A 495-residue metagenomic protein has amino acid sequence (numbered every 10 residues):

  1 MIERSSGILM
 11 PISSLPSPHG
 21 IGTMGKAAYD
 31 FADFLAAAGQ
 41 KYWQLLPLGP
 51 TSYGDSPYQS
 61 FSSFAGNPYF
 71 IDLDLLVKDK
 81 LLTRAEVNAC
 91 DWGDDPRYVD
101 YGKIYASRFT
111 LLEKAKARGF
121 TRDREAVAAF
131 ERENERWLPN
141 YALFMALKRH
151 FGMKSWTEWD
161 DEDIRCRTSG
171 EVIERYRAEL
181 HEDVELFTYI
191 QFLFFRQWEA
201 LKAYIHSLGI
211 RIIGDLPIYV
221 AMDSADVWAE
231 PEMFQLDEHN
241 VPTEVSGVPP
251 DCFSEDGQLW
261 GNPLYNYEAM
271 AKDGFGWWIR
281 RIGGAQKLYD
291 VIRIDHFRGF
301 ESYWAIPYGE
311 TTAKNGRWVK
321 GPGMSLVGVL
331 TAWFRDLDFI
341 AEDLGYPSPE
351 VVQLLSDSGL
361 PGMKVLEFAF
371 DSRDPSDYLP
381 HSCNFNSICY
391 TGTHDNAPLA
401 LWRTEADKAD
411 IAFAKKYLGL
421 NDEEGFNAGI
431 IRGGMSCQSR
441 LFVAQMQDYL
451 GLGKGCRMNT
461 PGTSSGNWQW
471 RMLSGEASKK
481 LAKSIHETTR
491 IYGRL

Functional and structural regions predicted by a protein language model:
M1-G39: Mature N-terminal, pre-catalytic/accessory segment of carbohydrate-active enzymes
P11, S17, D55-Q191, F195 (+4 more regions): Alpha-amylase-like alpha-glycosidases and glucanotransferases acting on alpha-linked glucans and related
K26-D33, R196-Y204, W278-R280, F426-I430: Short alpha-helical segments and helix-capping/turn motifs at coil-helix boundaries
K26-T51, K287-Y289: Catalytic domains of carbohydrate-active enzymes, especially glycoside hydrolases
A36, W198-H206, T331, L355-S356: Surface-exposed amphipathic alpha-helices with a cationic face
A37, D163, W470, I491-L495: Domain-scale activation on soluble regions of proteins
L46, R211-I213, P217, V291 (+1 more regions): Outer-envelope exported proteins of Gram-negative bacteria
F187-V220: Conserved, well-ordered alpha-helix/loop/beta-strand core segments that scaffold catalytic motifs
